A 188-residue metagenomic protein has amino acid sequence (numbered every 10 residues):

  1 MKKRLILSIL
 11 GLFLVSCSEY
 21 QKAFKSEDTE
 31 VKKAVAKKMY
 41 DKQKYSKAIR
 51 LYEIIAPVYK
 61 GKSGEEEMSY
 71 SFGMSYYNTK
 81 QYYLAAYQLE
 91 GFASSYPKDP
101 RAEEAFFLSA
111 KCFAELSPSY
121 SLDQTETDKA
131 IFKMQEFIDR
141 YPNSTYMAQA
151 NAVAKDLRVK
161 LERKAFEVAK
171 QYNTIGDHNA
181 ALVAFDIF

Functional and structural regions predicted by a protein language model:
M1-C17: Sec-dependent bacterial lipoprotein signal peptides
L5, C17-F188: Acidic, polar-rich low-complexity tracts and alpha-helical solenoid repeat scaffolds
